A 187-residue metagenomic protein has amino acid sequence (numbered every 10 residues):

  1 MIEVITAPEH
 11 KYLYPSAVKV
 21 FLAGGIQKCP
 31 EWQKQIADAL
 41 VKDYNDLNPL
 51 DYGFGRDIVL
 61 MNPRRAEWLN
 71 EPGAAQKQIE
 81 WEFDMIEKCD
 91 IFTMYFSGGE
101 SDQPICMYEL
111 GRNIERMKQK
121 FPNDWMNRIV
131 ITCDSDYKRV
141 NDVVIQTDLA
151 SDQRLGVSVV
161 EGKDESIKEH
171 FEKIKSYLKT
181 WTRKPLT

Functional and structural regions predicted by a protein language model:
M1-T187: Conserved catalytic or regulatory cores that recognize and/or transform ribose-phosphate-containing ligands
